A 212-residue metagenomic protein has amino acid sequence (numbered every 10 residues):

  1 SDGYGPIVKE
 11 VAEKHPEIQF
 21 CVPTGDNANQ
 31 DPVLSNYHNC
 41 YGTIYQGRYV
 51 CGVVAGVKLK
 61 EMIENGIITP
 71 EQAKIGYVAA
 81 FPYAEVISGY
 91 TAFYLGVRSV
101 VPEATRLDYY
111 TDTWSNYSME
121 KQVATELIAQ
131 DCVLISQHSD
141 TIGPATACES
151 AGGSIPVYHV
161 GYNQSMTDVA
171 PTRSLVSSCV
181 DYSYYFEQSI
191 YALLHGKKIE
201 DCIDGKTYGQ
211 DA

Functional and structural regions predicted by a protein language model:
S1-A212: A residue-level marker of the well-folded mature domains of exported/periplasmic proteins
